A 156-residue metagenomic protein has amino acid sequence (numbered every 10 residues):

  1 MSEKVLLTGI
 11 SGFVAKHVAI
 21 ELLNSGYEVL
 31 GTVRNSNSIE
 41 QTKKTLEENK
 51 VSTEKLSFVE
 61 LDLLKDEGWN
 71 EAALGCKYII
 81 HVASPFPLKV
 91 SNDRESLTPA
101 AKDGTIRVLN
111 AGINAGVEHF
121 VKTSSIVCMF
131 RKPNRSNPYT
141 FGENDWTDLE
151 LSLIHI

Functional and structural regions predicted by a protein language model:
E3-Y27: N-terminal Rossmann NAD(P)H-binding glycine-rich loop of SDR-like oxidoreductase domains
K4-L7, I79, F120: Conserved hydrophobic beta-strands of the Rossmann-like cofactor-binding core in SDR/related NAD(P)H-dependent
Y27-N37: Conserved glycine-rich Rossmann-like NAD(P)H-binding loop of the short-chain dehydrogenase/reductase
S36-N37, Q41, E47-D103: NAD(P)H-binding glycine-rich loop region in Rossmannoid oxidoreductase-like domains and their noncatalytic homologs
A83, V121-S124: Active-site beta-alpha turn of Rossmann-fold NAD(P)-dependent dehydrogenases/reductases
L88-K89, I126-T140: Conserved catalytic-site region of short-chain dehydrogenase/reductase
A115-E118: A short helix->loop->beta-strand "cap" motif at the edges of active sites that frequently abuts
I154-I156: Conserved small/polar residues in nucleotide/adenosyl-binding loops
